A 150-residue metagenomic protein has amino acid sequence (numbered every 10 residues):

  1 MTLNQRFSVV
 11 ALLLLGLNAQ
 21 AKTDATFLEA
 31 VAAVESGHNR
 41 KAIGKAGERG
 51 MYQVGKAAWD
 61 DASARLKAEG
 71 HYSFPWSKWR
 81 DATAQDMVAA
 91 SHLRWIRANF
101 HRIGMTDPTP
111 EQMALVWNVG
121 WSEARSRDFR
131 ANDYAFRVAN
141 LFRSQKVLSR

Functional and structural regions predicted by a protein language model:
M1-S8: Bacterial N-terminal signal peptides that target proteins for export
A11-Q20: Hydrophobic h-region of N-terminal signal peptides that target proteins for export in Gram-negative bacteria
A19-K22, A139-R150: Extracytoplasmic and endomembrane cell-envelope/extracellular-matrix remodeling and assembly machinery
K22-A25, R49, Q53, W76-M87 (+2 more regions): Soluble non-cytosolic domains of exported or imported proteins
T23-N39, V54, A89-A90, M113-W121: Short, functionally critical alpha-helical segments immediately adjacent to catalytic or ligand/cofactor-binding
F27-S73, K78: Secreted/periplasmic proteins that engage bacterial cell-wall peptidoglycan
D60-A124, A139: Alpha-helical segment that forms one wall of the substrate-binding/catalytic cleft in peptidoglycan-active domains
W117, R125-Q145: Short, low-complexity, polybasic intrinsically disordered segments
